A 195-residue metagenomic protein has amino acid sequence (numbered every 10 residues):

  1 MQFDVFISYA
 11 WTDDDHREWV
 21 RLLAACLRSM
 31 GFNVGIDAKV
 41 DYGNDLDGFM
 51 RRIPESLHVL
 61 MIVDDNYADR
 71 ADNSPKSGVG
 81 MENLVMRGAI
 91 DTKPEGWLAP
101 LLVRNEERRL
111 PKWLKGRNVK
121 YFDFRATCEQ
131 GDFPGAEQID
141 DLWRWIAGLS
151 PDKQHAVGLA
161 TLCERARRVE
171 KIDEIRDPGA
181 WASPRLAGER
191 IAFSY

Functional and structural regions predicted by a protein language model:
M1-S29, Y67-A68, D72, K93-Y195: C-terminal interaction surface of TIR/SEFIR-family domains
D14-A25, N33-T92: TIR-domain catalytic/interaction hotspot
